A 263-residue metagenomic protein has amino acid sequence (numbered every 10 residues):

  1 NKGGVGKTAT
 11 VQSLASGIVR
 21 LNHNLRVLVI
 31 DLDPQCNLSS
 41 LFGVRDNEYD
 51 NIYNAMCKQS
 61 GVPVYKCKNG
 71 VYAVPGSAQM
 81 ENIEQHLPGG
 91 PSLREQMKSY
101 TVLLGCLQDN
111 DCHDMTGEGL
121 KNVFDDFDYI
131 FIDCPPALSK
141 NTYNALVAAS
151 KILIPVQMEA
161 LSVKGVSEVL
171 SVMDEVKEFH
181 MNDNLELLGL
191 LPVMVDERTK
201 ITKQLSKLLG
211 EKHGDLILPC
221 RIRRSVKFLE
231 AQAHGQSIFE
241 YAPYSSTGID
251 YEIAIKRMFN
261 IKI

Functional and structural regions predicted by a protein language model:
N1-I263: P-loop NTP-binding core
